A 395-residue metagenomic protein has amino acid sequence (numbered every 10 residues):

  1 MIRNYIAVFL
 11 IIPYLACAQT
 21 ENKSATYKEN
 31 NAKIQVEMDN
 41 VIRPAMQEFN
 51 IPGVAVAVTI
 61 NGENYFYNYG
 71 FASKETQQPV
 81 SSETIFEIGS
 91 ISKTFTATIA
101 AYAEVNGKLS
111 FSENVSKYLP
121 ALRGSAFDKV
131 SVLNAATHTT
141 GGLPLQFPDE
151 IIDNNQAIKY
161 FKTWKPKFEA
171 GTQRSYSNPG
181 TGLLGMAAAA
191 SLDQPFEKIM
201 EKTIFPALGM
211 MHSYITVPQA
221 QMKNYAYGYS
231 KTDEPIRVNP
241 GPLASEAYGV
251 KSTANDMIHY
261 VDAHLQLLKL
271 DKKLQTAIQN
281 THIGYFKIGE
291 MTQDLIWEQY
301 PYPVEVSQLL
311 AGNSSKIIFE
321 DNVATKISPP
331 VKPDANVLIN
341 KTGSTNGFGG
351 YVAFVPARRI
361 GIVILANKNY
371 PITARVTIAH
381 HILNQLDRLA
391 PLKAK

Functional and structural regions predicted by a protein language model:
M1-T26: Bacterial Sec-dependent N-terminal signal peptides
C17-Y69, A189-Q194, K198-E201, P206 (+1 more regions): Catalytic loop of the DD-peptidase/beta-lactamase superfamily, centered on the K-T-G motif and neighboring
S24-N31, I85-E87, P120-R123, L145-P148 (+4 more regions): Second-shell loop/turn segments in exported
K33, E37-P44, S90, F95 (+13 more regions): Extracytoplasmic/secreted proteins, especially bacterial periplasmic and envelope-associated proteins
E37, P44-A55, E75-N134, P166-G180 (+2 more regions): Short active-site loop at a secondary-structure junction that contains or immediately precedes the catalytic residue(s)
Y67-Y69, L145-E150, I215-Q219, A374-V376: Short, solvent-exposed loop/turn and secondary-structure capping segments
E75, Q156-K167, G228-P242, P329-N336: The feature captures the short pre-catalytic strand/loop hairpin that immediately precedes and shapes the active-site
E87-I91, A103-L143, F147, T163 (+3 more regions): Active-site helix/loop module of the DD-peptidase/beta-lactamase fold, centered on the serine-lysine SxxK catalytic
